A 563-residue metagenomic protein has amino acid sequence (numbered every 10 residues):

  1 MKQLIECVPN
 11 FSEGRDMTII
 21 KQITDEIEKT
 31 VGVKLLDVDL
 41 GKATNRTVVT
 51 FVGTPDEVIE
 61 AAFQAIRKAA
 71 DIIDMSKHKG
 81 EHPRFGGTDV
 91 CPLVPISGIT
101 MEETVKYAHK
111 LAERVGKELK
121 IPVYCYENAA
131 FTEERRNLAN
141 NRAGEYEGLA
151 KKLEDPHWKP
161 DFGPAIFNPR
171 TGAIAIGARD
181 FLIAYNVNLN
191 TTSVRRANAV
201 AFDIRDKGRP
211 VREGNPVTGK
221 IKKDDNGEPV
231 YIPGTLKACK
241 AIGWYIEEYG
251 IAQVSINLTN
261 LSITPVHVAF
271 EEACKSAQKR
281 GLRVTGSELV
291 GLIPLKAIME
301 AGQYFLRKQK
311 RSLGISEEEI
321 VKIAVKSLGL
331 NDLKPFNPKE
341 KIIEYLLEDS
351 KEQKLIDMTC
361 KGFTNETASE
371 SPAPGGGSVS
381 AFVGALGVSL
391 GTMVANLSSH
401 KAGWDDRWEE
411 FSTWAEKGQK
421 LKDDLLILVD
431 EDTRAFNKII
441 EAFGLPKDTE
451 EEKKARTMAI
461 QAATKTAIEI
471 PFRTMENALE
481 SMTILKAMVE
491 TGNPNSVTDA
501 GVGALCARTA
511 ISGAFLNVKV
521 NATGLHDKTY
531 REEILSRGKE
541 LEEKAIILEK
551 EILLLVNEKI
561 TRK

Functional and structural regions predicted by a protein language model:
M1-G362, S369, K447, A455 (+1 more regions): Long, contiguous binding/interaction regions
I5-P9, I356, C360, P372-V379 (+5 more regions): Disorder-to-helix initiation segments
C7-P9, F85-P92, N260, T367-V394 (+1 more regions): Conserved phosphate/anionic-ligand binding catalytic regions in large, soluble enzymes, centered on
A65, F363, S389-M393, A435 (+4 more regions): Amphipathic, well-ordered alpha-helical segments in soluble domains
L111, I121-C125, E134-N137, S481 (+1 more regions): Preference for long, well-ordered alpha-helical segments
F181-I183, D432-L505, T509, N521: Amphipathic alpha-helical interface segments
F382-V383, W414, L421-L428, A467-N477 (+4 more regions): Amphipathic alpha-helix face/heptad-repeat signature
H400-P446, L541-K550: A structural-propensity feature for long, helix-poor, extended segments
